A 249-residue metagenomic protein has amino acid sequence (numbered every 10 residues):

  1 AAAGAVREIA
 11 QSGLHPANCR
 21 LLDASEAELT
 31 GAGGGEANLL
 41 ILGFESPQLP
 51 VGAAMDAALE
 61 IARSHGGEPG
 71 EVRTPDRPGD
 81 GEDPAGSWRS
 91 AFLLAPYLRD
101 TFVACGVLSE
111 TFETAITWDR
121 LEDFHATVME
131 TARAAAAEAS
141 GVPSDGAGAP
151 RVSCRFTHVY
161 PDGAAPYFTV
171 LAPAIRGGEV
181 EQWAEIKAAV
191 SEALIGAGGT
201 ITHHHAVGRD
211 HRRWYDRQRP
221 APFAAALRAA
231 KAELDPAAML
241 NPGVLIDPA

Functional and structural regions predicted by a protein language model:
A3-A189, A193, A197: C-terminal substrate-recognition/cap domain of FAD-linked oxidoreductases
T169-R176, H205-R213: Short, local alpha-helical segments
L194, I201-H203, A238: Short, flexible coil/turn micro-motifs enriched in small/turn-prone residues
T200-V207, P242-G243: Short acidic/histidine-rich active-site segments
D210-A249: Activity-critical C-terminal alpha-helical subdomain
